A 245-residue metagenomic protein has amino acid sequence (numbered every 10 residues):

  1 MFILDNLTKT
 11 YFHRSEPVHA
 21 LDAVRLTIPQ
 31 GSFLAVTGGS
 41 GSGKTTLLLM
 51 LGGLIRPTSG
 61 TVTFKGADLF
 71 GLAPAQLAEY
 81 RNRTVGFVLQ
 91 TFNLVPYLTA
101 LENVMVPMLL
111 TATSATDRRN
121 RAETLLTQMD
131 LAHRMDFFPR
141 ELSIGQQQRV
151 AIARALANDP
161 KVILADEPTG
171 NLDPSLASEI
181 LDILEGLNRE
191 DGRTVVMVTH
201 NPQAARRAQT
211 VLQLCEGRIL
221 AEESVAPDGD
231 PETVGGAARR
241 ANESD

Functional and structural regions predicted by a protein language model:
M1-E216: ABC family nucleotide-binding domain
R218-D245: Conserved beta-strand-loop-alpha-helix hinge in the C-terminal portion of ABC ATPase nucleotide-binding domains
